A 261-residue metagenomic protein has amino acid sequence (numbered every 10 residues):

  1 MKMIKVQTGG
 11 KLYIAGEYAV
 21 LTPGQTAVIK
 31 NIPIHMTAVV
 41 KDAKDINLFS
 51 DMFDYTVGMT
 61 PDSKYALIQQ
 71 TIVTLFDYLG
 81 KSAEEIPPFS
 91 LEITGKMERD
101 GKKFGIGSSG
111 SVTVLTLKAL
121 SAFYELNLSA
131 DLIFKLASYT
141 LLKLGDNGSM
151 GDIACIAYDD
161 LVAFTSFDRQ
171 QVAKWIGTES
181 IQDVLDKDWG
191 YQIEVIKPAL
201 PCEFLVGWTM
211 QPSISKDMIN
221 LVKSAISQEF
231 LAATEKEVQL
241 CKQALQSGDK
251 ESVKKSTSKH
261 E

Functional and structural regions predicted by a protein language model:
K2-A15, A19-T22, I29-E85, E98-G101 (+3 more regions): C-terminal nucleotide
G24, T113-L115, G145: Ubiquitous "structural anchor" signal
I86-S90: Residues at or immediately flanking beta-strands
L91-G95: Hydrophobic alpha-helical hairpins/lids featuring a short glycine-rich hinge
G105-N127: DPxDG-like acidic metal-binding loop motif
A130-D131: A sequence/structural signal of beta-propeller blade repeats
